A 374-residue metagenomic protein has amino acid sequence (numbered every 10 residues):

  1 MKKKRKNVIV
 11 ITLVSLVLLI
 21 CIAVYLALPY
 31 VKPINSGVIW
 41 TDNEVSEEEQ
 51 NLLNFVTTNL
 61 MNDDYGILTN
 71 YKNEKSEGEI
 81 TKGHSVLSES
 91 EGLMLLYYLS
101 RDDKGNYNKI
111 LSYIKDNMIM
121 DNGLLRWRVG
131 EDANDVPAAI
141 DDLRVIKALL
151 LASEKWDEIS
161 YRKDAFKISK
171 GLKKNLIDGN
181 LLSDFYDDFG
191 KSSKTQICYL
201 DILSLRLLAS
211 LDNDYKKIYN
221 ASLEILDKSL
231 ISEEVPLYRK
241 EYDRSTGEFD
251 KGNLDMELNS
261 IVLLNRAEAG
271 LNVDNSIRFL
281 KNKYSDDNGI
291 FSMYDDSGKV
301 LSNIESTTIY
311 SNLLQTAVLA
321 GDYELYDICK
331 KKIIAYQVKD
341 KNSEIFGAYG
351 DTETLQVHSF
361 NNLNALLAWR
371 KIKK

Functional and structural regions predicted by a protein language model:
K2-L19: N-terminal Sec-pathway targeting helices
A23-E89, L99-R128, L181, R206-L207 (+9 more regions): Low-complexity, Ser/Thr/Pro/Gly-enriched N-terminal "stalk/linker" regions
H84-L99, P137-L151, S193-L207, K251-E268 (+2 more regions): Well-ordered alpha-helical segments within folded domains of soluble proteins
D103, E158-Y161, D322: Residues in the short coil linking paired helices within alpha-helical repeat scaffolds
D116-L208, S343-E344: Extended ligand-binding groove/face enriched in aromatic
D187-S192, P236-G252: Acidic/Ser/Thr-rich, low-complexity mid-to-C-terminal regulatory regions of eukaryotic proteins
N275-D287, F291-V300, A320-Y326: Extracytoplasmic/luminal low-complexity segments enriched in Pro/Gly and acidic/polar residues that act as flexible
I304-T352: C-terminal structured domain segments
